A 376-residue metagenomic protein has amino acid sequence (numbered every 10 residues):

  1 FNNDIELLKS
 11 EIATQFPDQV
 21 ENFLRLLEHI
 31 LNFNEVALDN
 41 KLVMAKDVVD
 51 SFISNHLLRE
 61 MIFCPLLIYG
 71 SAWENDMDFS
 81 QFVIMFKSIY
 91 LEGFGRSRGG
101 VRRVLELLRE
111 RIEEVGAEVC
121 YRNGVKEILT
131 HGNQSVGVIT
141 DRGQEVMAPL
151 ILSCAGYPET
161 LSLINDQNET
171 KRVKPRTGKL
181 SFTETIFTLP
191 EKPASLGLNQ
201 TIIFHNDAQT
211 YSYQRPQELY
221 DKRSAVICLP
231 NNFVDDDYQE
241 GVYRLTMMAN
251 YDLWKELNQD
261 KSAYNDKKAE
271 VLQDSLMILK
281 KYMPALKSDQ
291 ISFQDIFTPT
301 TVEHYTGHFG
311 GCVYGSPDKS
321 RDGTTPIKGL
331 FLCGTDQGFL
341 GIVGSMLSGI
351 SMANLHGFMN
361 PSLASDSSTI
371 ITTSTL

Functional and structural regions predicted by a protein language model:
F1-M77: Rossmann-like flavin
R25, E118, R122, M283-D295 (+1 more regions): Flexible, glycine/charged-enriched surface loops at secondary-structure junctions
N55, R59-A72, V226, K281-F339: A glycine-rich dinucleotide-binding beta-alpha-beta segment and adjacent secondary-structure elements that constitute
F82-D141: Helical element adjacent to the flavin cofactor pocket in flavoenzyme catalytic cores
K126-Y238, T372-T375: Mid-domain catalytic core of redox enzymes that form a hydrophobic substrate pocket/lid adjacent to a catalytic redox
T130, F358-L376: Active-site-proximal substrate-binding core of FAD-dependent oxidoreductases
P190-I296: C-terminal segments that line or cap access tunnels to active or ligand-binding sites in enzymes and enzyme-associated
C333-N360: A conserved FAD-binding loop/helix module that cradles the flavin
